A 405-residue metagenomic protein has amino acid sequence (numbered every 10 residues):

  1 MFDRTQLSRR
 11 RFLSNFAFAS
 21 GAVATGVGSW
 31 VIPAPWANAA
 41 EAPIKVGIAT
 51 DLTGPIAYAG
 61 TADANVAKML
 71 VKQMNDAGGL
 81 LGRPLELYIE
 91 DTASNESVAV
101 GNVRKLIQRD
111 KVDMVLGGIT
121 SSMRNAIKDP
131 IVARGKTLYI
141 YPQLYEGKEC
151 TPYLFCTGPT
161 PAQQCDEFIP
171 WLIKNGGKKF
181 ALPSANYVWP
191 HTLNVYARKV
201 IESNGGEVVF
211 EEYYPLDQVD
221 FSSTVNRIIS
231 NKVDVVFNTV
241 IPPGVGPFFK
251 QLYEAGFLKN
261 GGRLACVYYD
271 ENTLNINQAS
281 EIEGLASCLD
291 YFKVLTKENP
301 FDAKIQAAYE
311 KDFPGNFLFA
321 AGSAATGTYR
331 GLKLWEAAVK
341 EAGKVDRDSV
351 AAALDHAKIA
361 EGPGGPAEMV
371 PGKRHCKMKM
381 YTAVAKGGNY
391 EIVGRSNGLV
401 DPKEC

Functional and structural regions predicted by a protein language model:
M1-A34: N-terminal secretory signal peptides
S29-T50: C-terminal segment of N-terminal export signals and the immediately downstream linker at the start of the mature
G47-V66, E90-E96, I119, P183-H191 (+2 more regions): Extracytoplasmic "Venus flytrap"
Y58-N65, G78-K148, T157, P215-F221 (+1 more regions): Beta-alpha junction/loop-to-helix N-cap segments that form part of ligand/metal-binding clefts
V98-G101, E146, P152-A255, L295-K304: Extracellular/periplasmic Venus flytrap/periplasmic-binding protein
L106, D110-I119, I140-P142, A181-S184 (+4 more regions): Periplasmic-binding protein-like
L252-Y329, S396-P402: Extracellular/periplasmic periplasmic-binding protein-like sensory domains
K311-T326, L332-I392: Segments of small-molecule ligand-sensing domains
